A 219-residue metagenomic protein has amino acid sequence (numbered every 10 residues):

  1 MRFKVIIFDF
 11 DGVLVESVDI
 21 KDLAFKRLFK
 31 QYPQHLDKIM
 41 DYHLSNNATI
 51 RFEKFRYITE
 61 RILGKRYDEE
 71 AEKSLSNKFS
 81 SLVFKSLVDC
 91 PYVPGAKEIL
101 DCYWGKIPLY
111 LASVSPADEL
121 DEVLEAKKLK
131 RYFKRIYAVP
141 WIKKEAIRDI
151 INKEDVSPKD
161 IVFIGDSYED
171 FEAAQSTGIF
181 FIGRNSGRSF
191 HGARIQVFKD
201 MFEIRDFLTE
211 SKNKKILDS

Functional and structural regions predicted by a protein language model:
M1-K4, A117, V123-S219: Asp-based, Mg2+/Mn2+-dependent phosphohydrolase catalytic module
F3-F10, L14-P94: N-terminal helical cap/lid subdomain that shapes the substrate entry/recognition surface in HAD-like hydrolases
L14-V15, Y110-L111, Y137: Short catalytic-loop micro-motif centered on adjacent basic/acidic residues
I20, I50, P91-G95, S115-P116 (+3 more regions): Short beta->alpha linker loops
F29, Y103-W104, A174: A generic structural signal for well-ordered alpha-helical segments
P33, L63, K106-I107, K128 (+2 more regions): Glycine-centered loop/turn motif at secondary-structure junctions
S81-L111, A117, D121, K144: Short, acidic loop-to-helix structural element flanking the phosphoryl-transfer center in phosphate-processing enzymes
